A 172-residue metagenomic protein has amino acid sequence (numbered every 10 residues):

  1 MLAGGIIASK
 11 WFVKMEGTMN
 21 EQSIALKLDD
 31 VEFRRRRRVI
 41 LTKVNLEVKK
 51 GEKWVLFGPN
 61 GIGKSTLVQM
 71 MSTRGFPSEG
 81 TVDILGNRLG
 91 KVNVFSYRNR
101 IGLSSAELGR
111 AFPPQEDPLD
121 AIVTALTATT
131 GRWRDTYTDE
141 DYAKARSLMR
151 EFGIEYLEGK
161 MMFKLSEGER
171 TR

Functional and structural regions predicted by a protein language model:
E21-V31, G102: Conserved N-terminal strand/loop that marks the beginning of ABC ATPase nucleotide-binding domains
L26, I40-K43, E158: Conserved structural motif at the start of ABC-family nucleotide-binding domains
R38-V39, F95: Short coil-to-beta microelement around the adenine-binding A-loop and adjacent beta1/P-loop entry of ABC ATPase
F57-P59: The feature captures the beta-strand-to-loop junction immediately N-terminal to the Walker
S72: Helix-to-loop junction immediately C-terminal to a conserved catalytic motif
G80-G90, Y97: Conserved ABC transporter NBD signature motif
A106-E167: ABC-family P-loop ATPase nucleotide-binding domains
